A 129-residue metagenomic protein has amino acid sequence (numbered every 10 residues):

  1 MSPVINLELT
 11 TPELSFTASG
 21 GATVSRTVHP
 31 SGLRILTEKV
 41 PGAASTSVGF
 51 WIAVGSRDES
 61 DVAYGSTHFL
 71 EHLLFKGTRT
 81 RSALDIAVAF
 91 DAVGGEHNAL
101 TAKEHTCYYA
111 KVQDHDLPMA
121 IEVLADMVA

Functional and structural regions predicted by a protein language model:
S2-A44: N- or domain-start disorder-to-order transition segments that initiate the globular core
S47-M119: M16/MPP (pitrilysin/insulinase) zinc-metallopeptidase core fold and M16-derived inactive scaffolds
I121-L124: Divalent-metal coordination cores built from histidine and acidic residues
D126-A129: A common structural junction motif
